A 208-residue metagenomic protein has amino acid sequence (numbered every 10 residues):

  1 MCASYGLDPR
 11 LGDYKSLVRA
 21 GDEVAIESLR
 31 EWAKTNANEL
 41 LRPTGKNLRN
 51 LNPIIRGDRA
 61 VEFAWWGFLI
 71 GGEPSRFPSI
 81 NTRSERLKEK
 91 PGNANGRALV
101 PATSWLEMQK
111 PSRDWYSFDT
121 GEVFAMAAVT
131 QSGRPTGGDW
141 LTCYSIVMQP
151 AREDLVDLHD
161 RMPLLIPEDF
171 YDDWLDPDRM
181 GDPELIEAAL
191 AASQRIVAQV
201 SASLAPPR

Functional and structural regions predicted by a protein language model:
M1-R208: Short linear sequence motif anchored by a di-proline
